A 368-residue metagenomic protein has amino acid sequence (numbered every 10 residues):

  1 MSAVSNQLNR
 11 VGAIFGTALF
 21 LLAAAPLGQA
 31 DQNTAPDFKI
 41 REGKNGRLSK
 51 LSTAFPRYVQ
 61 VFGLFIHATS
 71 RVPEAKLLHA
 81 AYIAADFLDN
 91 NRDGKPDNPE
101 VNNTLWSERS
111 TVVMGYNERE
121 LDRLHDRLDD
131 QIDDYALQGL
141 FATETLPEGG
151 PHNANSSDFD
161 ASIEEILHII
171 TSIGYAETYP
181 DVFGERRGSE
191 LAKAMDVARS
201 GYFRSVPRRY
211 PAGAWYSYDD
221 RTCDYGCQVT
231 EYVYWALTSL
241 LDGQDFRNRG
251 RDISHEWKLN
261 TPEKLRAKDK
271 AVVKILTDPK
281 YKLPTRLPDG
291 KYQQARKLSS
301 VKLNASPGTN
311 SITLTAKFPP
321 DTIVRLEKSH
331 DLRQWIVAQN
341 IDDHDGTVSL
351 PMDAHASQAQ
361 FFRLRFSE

Functional and structural regions predicted by a protein language model:
M1-R10: N-terminal secretory signal peptides that target proteins for export/translocation
G12-A23: Bacterial N-terminal signal peptides
A23-A24, G28-A30: Boundary at the C-terminal end of the N-terminal hydrophobic targeting segment
A54, V61-R208: Acidic/His-rich structured neighborhood in mature extracellular/periplasmic domains
T69-R71, S217-Y225, N260, S311-T313: Active-site rim elements
G174-R249, S254-E256: Post-HExxH zinc-binding segment in Zn-dependent metallohydrolases
G226, T230-N304: Pan-zinc metallopeptidase signature
S300-E368: Short, composition-biased motifs enriched in small/polar/acidic residues
